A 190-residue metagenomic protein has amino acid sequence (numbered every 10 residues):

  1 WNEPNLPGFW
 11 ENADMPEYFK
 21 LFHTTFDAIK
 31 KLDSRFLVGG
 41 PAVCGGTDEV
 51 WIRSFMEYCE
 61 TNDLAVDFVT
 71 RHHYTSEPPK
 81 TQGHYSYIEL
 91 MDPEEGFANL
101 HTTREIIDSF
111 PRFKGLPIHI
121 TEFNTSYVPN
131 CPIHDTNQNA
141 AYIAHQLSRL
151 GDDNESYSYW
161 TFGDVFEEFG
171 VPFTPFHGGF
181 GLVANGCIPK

Functional and structural regions predicted by a protein language model:
W1-T102, V128-H145: Active-site cleft segment of glycoside hydrolase catalytic domains centered on the general acid/base Glu
L6, L37-G40, D67-R71, L116-E122 (+2 more regions): Structural recognition of the beta-strand scaffold that forms the well-ordered cores of secreted hydrolase catalytic
G8, G39-G40, G45-G46, G83 (+7 more regions): Residue-identity detector for glycine
I29, I107, L150: Hydrophobic pocket-lining residues that define ligand/cofactor binding sites across diverse proteins
S34, P111-K114: Proline-centered flexible-loop/turn and helix-kink motifs
T61-D63, R112, G151-D152: Alpha-helix termination/capping residues and helix-transition junctions
T102-S109: Conserved helix-loop functional segments at active or binding sites
I120, N124-K190: Aromatic/acidic polysaccharide-binding cleft in carbohydrate-active enzymes
